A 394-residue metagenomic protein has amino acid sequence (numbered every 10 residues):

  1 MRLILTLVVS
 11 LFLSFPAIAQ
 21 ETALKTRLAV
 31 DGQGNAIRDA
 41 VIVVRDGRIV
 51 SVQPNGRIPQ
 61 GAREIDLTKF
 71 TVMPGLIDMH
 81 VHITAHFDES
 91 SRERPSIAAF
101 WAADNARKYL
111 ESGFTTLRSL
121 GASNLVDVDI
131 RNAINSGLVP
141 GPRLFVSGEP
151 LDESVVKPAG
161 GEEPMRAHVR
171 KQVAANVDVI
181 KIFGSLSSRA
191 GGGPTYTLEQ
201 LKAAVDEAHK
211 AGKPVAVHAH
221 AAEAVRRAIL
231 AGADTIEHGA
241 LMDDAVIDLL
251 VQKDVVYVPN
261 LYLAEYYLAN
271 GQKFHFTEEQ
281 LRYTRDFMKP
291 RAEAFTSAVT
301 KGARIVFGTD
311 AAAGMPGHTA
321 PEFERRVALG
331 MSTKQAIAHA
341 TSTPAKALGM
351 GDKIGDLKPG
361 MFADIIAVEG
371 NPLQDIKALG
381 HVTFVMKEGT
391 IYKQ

Functional and structural regions predicted by a protein language model:
I4-P16: Bacterial N-terminal signal peptides
Q33-M73: Histidine-rich, glycine-flanked metal-binding segment
F70-L138, K157, E199, E223-A224 (+1 more regions): Metal-associated gating/positioning segment near the N- to mid-region
T84-A99, D104-L110, P140-G141, G148 (+3 more regions): Active-site gating loops and adjacent loop-to-helix segments of metal-dependent hydrolytic enzymes
F87-S90, D127, G193, V225-A231 (+5 more regions): Histidine/acidic-residue-rich catalytic or RNA/ligand-binding cores of hydrolases and nuclease-related proteins
S96, K210-K213, D286-P372: His/Asp/Glu-enriched, well-ordered alpha-helical/loop segment that forms or immediately abuts the divalent-metal
A103-L125, G141-D152, A175-S187, P214 (+2 more regions): Divalent metal-dependent hydrolysis catalytic cores, especially in the metallo-beta-lactamase
D129, P164-A174, D178-G184, G191-Y257 (+2 more regions): Histidine/acidic residue-rich metal-binding segments in metalloenzymes
